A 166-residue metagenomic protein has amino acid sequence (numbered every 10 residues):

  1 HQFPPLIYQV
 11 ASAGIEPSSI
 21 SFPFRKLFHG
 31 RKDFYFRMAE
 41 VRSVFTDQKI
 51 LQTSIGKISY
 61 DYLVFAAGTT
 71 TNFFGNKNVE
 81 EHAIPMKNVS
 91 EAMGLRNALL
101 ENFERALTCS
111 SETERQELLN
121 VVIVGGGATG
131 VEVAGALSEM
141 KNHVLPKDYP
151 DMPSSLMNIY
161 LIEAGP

Functional and structural regions predicted by a protein language model:
H1-F34, V121, A128-P166: Beta1-alpha1 glycine-rich phosphate/pyrophosphate-binding loop at the start of Rossmann-like nucleotide-binding domains
F34-V122, M140, L145: FAD-binding core/adjacent interface of flavoenzyme oxidoreductases
